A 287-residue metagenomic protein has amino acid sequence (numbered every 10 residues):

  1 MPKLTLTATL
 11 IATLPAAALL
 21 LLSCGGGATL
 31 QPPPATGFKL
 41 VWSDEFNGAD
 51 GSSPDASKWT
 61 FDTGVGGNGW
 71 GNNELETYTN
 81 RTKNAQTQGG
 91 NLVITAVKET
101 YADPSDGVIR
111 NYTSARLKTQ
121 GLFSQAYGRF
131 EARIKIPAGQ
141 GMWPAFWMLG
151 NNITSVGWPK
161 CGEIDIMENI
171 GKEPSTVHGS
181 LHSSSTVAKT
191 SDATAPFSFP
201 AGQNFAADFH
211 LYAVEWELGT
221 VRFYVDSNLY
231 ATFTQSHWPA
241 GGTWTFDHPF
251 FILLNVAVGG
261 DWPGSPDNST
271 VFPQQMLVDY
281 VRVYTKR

Functional and structural regions predicted by a protein language model:
M1-L14: Bacterial N-terminal signal peptides that target proteins for export
A17-A18: Residue-level signal for mature regions of secreted extracellular proteins and peptides
L21-S23: C-terminal motif of bacterial Sec signal peptides marking the signal peptidase cleavage site
A28-R287: GH16 jelly-roll
